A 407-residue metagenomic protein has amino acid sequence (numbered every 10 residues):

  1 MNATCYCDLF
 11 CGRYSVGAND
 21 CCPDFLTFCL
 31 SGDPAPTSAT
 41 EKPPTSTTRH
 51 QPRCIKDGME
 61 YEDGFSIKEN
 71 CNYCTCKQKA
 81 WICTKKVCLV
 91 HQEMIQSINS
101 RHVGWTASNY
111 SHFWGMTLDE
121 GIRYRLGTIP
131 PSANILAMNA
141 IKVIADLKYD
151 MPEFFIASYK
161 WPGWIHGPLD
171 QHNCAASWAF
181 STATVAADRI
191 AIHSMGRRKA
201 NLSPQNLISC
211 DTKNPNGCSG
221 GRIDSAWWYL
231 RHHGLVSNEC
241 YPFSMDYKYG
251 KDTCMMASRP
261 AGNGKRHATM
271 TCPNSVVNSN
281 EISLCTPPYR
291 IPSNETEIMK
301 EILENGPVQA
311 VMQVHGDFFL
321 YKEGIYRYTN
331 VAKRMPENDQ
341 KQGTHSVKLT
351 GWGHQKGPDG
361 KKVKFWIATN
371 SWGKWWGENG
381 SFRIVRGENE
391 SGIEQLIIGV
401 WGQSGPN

Functional and structural regions predicted by a protein language model:
M1-G32, F65-V87: Secreted, short cysteine-rich peptides and small extracellular cysteine-rich domains stabilized by multiple disulfide
M1-T4, R49-S66: Secreted, propeptide-processed cysteine-rich mini-domains
T37-H50, F65-N407: Catalytic-core signature of thiol
